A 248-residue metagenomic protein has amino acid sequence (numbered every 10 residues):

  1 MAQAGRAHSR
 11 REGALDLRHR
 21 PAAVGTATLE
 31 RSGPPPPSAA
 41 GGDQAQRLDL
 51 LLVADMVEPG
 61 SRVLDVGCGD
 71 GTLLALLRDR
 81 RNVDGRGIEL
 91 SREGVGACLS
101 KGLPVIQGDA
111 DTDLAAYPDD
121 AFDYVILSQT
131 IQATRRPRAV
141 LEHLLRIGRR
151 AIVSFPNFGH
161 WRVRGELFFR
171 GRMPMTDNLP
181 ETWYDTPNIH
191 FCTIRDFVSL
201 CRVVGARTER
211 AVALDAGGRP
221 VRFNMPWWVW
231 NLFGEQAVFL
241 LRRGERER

Functional and structural regions predicted by a protein language model:
E30-A45: Class I SAM-dependent methyltransferase Rossmann-like catalytic core, especially the SAM/SAH-binding loop
Q44-G60: Conserved alpha-helix/loop element of class I SAM-dependent methyltransferases that forms part of the SAM/SAH-binding
G67-G69: Class I SAM-dependent methyltransferase "Motif I" SAM/SAH-binding loop
G71, A75: Glycine-rich SAM-binding Motif I of class I
L76-D113: Class I SAM-dependent methyltransferase SAM/SAH-binding core
A116-Y124: A short acidic, Gly/Pro-enriched loop at the edge of an enzyme's catalytic core that lines a small-molecule cofactor
Y124-R135: A short SAM/SAH-binding and catalytic strip from SAM-dependent methyltransferases
R138-H143, R150-E247: S-adenosyl-L-methionine-dependent methyltransferase catalytic module, highlighting the catalytic core
